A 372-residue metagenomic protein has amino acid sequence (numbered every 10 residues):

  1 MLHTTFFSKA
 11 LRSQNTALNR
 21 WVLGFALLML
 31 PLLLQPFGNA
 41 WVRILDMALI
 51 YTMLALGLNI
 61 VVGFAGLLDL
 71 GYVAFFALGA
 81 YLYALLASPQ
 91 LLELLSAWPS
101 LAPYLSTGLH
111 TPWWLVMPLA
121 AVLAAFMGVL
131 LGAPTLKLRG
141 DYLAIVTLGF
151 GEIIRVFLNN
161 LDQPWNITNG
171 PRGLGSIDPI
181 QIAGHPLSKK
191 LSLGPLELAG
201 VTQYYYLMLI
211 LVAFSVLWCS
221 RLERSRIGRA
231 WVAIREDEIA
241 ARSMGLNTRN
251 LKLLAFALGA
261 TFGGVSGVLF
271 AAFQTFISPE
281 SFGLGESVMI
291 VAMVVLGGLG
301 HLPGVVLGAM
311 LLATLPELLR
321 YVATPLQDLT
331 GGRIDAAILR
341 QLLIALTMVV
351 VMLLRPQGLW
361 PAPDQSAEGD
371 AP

Functional and structural regions predicted by a protein language model:
L2-P372: Transmembrane alpha-helices and adjacent helix-loop boundaries
